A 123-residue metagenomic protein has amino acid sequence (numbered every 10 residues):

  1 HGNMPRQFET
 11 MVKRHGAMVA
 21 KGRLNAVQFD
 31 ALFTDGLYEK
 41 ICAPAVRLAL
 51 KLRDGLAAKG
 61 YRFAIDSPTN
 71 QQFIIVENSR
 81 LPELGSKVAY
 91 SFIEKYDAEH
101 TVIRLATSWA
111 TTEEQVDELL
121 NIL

Functional and structural regions predicted by a protein language model:
H1-Q71, I75-V76: Active-site C-terminal subdomain of aminotransferase-like
L50-K51, G55-L123: Conserved C-terminal alpha-helix-loop-beta "cap" of PLP-dependent enzymes that closes/shapes the active-site mouth
